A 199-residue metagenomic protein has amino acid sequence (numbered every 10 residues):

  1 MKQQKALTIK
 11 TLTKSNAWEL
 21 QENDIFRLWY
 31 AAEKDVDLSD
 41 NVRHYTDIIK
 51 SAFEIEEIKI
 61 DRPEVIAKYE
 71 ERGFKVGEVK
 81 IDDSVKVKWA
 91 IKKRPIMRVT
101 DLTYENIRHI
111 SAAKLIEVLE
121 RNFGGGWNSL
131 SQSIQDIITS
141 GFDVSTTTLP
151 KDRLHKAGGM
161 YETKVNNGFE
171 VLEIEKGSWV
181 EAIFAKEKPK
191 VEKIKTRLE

Functional and structural regions predicted by a protein language model:
M1-I48, R94-S140, L198: N-terminal leader/targeting segments
L38-W89, K93-R94, F123-A182: Acidic, low-complexity, intrinsically disordered interaction modules
D101, V144-T146, E192-I194: A detector of low-complexity, intrinsically disordered, Ser/Thr/Gly/Pro/Ala-rich segments
K188-L198: Acidic, proline-/serine-/threonine-rich low-complexity intrinsically disordered repeat tracts
